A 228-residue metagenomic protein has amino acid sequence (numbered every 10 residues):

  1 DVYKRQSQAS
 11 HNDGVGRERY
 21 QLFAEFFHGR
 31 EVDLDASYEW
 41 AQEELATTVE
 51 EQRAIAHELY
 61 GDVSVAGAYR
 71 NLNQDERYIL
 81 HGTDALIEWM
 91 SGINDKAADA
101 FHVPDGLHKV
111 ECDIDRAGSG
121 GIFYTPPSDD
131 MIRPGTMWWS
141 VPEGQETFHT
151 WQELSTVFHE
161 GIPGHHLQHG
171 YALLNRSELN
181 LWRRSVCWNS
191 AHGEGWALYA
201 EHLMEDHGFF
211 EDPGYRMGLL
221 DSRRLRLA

Functional and structural regions predicted by a protein language model:
D1-A228: N-terminal maturation segment of proteins
